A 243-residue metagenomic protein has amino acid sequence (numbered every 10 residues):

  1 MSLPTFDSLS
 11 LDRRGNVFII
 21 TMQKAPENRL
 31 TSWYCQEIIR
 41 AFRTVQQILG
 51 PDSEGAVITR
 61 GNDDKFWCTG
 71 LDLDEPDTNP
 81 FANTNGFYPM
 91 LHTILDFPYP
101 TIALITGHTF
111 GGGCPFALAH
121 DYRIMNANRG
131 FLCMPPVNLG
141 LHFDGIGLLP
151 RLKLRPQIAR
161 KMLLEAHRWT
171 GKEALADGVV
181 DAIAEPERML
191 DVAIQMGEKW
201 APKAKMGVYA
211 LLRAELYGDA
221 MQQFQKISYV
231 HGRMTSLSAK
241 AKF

Functional and structural regions predicted by a protein language model:
M1-R60: Conserved CoA-thioester-binding segment of acyl-CoA-metabolizing enzymes
M1-V17, Q195-E198, Q222-F243: Eukaryotic N-terminal low-complexity, Ser/Thr- and Lys/Arg-rich leader segments that predominantly function as
Q47, S53-G55, R60-M90: Glycine- (often His-adjacent) and acidic-residue-rich active-site loop that binds/positions the CoA thioester
T59, D72, F116-L118, A174 (+1 more regions): Hydrophobic/aromatic residues within transmembrane alpha-helices of multi-pass small-molecule transporters
F66, H92-L139: Glycine-rich beta-to-alpha active-site loop
D121-Y122, K161, E165-H167, A182 (+1 more regions): Well-ordered beta-strand positions
M125-N126, G130, L139, L175-A176 (+1 more regions): C-terminal long alpha-helix characteristic of the crotonase
G147-Q157: Hydrophobic, secondary-structure "cap" segments at the distal end of domains
